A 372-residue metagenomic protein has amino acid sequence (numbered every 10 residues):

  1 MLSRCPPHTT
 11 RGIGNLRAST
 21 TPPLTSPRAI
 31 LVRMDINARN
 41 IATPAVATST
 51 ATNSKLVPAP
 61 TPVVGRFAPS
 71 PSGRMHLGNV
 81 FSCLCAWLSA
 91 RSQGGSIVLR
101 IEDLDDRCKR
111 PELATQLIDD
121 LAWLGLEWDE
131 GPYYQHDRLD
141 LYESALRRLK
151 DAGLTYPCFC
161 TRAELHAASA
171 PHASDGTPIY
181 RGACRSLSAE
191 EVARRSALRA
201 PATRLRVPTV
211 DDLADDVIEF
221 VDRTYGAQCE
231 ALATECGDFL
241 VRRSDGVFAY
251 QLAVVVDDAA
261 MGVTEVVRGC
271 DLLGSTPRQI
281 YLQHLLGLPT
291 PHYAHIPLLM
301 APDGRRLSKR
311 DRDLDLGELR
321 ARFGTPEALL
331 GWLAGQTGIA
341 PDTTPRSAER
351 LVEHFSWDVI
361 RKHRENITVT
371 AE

Functional and structural regions predicted by a protein language model:
R11-T21, R28-G73, S92, I97 (+5 more regions): Non-catalytic terminal extensions that flank enzyme cores
D35-A173, C270-D271, S275-L288: N-terminal Rossmann-like or analogous alpha/beta NTP/dinucleotide-binding catalytic cores that position adenine
D105-T115, A301-R305, E353-R361: Short, mixed-charge aromatic SLiMs
D129-G131, T290-Y293, A340-R346: Short, surface-exposed acidic
A163-S308, D315-R320, V369-E372: Active-site cores that bind ATP or allylic diphosphates and position pyrophosphate for catalysis
